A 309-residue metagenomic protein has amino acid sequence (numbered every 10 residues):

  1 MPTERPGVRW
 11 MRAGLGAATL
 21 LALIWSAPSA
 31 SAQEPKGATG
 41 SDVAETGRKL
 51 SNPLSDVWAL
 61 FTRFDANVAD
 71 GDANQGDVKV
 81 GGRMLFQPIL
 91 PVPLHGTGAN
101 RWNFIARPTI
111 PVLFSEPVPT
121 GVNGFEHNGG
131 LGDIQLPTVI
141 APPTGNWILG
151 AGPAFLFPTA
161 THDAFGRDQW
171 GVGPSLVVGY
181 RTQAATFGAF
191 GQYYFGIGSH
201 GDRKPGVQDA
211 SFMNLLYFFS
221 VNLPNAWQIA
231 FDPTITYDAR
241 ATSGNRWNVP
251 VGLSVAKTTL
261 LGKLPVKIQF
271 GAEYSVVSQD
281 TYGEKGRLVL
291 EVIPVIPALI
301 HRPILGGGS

Functional and structural regions predicted by a protein language model:
P2-G16: Bacterial N-terminal signal peptides that target proteins for export
P6-R9, A22, S55, W170: Residue-level marker of intrinsically disordered, low-complexity segments enriched for small/polar residues
G14-W25: Bacterial N-terminal signal peptides
W25-Q33: Bacterial Sec-dependent signal peptides at the C-terminal "C-region" and cleavage site
A32-S309: Transmembrane beta-barrel domains of Gram-negative outer membranes and organellar outer membranes
